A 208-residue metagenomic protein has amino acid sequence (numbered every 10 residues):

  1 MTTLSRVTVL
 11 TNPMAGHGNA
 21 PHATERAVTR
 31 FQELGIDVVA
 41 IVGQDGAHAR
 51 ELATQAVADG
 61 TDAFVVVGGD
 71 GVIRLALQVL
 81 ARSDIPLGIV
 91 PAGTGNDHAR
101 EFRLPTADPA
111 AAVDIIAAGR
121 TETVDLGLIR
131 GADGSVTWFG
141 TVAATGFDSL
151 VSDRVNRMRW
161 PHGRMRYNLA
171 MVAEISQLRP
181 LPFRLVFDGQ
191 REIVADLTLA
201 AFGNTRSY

Functional and structural regions predicted by a protein language model:
M1-F64, R74, A110, D114: ATP/NTP phosphate-donor binding region
T8, Q32-L34, G43, A81-P86 (+1 more regions): Catalytic core of DAGKc-family lipid kinases
P13, V67-G69, A92-G93, N204: Glycine-rich beta-strand-to-loop/alpha-helix junction loops that act as flexible
A49, G71-A76, G95-D97, V124: Short glycine/serine/threonine-rich phosphate/pyrophosphate-binding segments that cradle anionic phosphate groups
L52-D59, V79-S83, T141: Glycine-rich loop at the start of a catalytic domain that most often binds anionic cofactors/ligands
F64-G71, L75, L87: Glycine-rich N-terminal segment of FAD-binding domains in flavoprotein oxidoreductases, spanning the beta-loop-helix
R206-Y208: Short, intrinsically disordered, charge-balanced linker/junction segments flanking boundaries in proteins
